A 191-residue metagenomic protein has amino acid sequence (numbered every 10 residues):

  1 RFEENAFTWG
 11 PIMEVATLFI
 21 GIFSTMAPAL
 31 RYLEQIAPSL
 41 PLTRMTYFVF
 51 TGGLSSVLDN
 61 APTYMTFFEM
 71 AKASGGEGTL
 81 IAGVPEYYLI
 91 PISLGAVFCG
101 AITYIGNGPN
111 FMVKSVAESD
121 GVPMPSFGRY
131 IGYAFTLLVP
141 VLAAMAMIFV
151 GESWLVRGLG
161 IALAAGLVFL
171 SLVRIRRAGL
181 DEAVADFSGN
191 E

Functional and structural regions predicted by a protein language model:
R1-F7, L172-R177: C-terminal ends of transmembrane helices
F2-G21, S39-L40, M45-F50: Membrane-water interface at loop-to-transmembrane-helix junctions
W9-G10, S39-L40, I81-G83, V150-I161: Interfacial loop-to-helix junctions that mark the boundaries of transmembrane helices in multi-pass membrane
M13-L30, L54-L58: Alpha-helical transmembrane segments of multi-pass integral membrane proteins
T17, L89-P91, A96, Y130 (+1 more regions): Small-residue packing motifs within transmembrane alpha-helices
M26, L30, D59, L137-V141 (+1 more regions): Alpha-helical transmembrane segments of multipass membrane proteins
L30-I102, N107-D120: Membrane-interfacial helix-loop connectors
F98-N190: Juxtamembrane and boundary regions of transmembrane helices in multi-pass small-molecule transporters and channels
